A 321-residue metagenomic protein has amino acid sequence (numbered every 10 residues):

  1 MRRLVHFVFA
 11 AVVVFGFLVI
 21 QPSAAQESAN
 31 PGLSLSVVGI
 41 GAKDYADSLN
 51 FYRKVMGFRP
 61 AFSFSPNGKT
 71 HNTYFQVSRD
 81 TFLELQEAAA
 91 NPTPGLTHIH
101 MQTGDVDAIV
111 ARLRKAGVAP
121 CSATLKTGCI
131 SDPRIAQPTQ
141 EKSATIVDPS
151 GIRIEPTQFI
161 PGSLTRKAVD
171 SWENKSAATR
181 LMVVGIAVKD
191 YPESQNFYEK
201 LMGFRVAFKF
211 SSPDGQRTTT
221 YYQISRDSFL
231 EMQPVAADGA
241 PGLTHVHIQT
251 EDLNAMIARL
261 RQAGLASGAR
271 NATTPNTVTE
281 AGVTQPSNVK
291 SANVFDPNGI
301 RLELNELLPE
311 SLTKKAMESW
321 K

Functional and structural regions predicted by a protein language model:
R3, S23-P31, V110, R114-A177 (+4 more regions): Vicinal oxygen chelate
V8-V19: Bacterial N-terminal signal peptides
N30-L33, G39-F82, A108, K115 (+2 more regions): Core segments of cupin and vicinal oxygen chelate
L33-D44, T73-F75, A89-A116, K142-V147 (+6 more regions): Vicinal oxygen chelate
D47, Q102-D105, Q158-I160, T165 (+2 more regions): Generic signature of mature, soluble extracytoplasmic domains
R59-P60, T81-E84, P92-T93, A108-I109 (+9 more regions): Short loop/beta submotifs within extracellular cysteine-rich repeat domains
E193, E199-A255, Q262, G268-R270 (+1 more regions): Structured core of small recognition/catalytic domains
